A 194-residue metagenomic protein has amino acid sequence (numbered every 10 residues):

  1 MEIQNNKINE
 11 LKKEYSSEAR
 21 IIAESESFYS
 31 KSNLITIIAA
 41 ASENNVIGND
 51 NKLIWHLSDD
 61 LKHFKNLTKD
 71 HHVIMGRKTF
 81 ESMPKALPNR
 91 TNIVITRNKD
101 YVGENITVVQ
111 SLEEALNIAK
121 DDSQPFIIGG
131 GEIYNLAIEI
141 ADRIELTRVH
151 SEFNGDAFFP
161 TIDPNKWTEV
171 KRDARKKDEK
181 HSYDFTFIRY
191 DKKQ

Functional and structural regions predicted by a protein language model:
E2, L11, Y15, I21 (+1 more regions): Enzymes that bind and transform nitrogen-containing heteroaromatic metabolites
K7-N9: Intrinsically disordered, compositionally biased charged tails
